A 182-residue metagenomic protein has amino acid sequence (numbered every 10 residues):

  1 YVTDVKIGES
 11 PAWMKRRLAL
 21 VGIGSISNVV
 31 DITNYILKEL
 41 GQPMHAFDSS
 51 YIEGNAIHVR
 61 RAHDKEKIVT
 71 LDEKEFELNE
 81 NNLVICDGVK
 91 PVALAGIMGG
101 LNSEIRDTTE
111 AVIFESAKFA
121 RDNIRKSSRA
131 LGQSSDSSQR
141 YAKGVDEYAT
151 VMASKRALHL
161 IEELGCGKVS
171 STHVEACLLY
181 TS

Functional and structural regions predicted by a protein language model:
Y1-S182: RNA/tRNA-interacting regions in translation and RNA-turnover enzymes
